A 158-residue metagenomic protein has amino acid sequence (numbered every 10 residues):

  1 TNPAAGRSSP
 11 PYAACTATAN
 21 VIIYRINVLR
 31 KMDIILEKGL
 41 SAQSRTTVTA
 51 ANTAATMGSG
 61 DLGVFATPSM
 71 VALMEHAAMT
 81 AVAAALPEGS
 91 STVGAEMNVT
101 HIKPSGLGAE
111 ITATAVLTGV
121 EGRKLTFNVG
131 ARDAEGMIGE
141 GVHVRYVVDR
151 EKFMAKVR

Functional and structural regions predicted by a protein language model:
G6-S9: Intrinsically disordered, low-complexity segments enriched in small polar residues
M32-A66: Catalytic strand-loop segment that frames the active site of acyl-thioester-processing enzymes
E37-Q43, E96, E110-T112, K124-T126 (+1 more regions): Intrinsic-disorder/low-complexity, polar/charged segments enriched in Ser/Thr/Lys/Arg/Asp/Glu/Gln
M79-T112: Hydrophobic beta-strand-centered segment that forms part of the acyl-chain substrate-binding groove
V99-A134: Hydrophobic beta-sheet segments that form the core/acyl-binding groove of ACP/CoA-dependent acyl-chain-processing
E121-K124, M137-F153: C-terminal binding/interaction regions
